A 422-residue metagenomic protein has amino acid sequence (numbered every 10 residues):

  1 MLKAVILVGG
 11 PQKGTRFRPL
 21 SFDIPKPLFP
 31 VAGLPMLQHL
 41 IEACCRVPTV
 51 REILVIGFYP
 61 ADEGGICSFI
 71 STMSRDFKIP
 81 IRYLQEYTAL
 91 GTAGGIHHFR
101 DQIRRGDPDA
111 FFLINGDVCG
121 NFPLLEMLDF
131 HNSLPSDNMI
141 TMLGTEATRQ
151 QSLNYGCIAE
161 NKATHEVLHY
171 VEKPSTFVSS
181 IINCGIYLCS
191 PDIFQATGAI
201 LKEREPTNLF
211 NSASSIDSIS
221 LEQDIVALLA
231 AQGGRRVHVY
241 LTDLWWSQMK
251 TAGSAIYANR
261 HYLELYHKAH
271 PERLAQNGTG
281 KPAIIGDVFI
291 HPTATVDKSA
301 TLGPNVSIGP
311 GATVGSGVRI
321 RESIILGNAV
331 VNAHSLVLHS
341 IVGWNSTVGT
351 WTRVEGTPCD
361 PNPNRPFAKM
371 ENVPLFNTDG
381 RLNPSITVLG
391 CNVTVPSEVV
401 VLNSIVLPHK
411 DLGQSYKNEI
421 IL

Functional and structural regions predicted by a protein language model:
M1-G64, P363: N-terminal glycine-rich phosphate-binding loop and ensuing alpha1 helix
L7-G10, G57-F58, G116, T145 (+1 more regions): Cofactor-binding loop segments of dinucleotide-utilizing enzymes, especially the Rossmann-like FAD- and NAD(P)+-binding
G9, G317, E322-L422: Glycine-rich hexapeptide-repeat left-handed beta-helix
T49, V55, D62-K162, L188-C189 (+1 more regions): Conserved beta-loop-beta/alpha segment of the NTase-like Rossmann-fold superfamily that binds/positions NTPs
R104, P108-F112, C119, L124-P135 (+2 more regions): Catalytic-core segments of class I nucleotidyltransferases/pyrophosphorylases that form NMP-activated intermediates
N183-Y187, D217, W245, G286 (+3 more regions): Glycine/small-residue-rich pyrophosphate-binding loop that anchors the diphosphate of NDP-sugar donors
L263-A294: Long, charged amphipathic helices and adjacent flexible linkers at domain junctions
V288-F289, T295-R319: C-terminal accessory/binding modules appended to enzymatic or scaffolding proteins
